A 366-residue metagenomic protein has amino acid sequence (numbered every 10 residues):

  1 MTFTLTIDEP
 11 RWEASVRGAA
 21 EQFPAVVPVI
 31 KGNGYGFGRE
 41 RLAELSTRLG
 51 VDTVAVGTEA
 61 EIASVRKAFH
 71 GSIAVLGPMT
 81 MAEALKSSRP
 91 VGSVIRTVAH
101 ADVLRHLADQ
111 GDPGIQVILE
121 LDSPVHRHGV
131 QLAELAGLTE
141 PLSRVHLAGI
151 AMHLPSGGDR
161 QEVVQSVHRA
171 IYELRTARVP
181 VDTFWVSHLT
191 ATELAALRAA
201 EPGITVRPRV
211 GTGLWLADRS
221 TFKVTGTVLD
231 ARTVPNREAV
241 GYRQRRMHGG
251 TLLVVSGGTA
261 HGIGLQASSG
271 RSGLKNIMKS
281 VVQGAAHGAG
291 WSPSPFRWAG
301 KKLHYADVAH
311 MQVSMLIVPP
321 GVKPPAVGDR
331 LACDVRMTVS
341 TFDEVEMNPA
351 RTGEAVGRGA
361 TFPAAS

Functional and structural regions predicted by a protein language model:
F3-I7, R11-A14, P24-A177: Active-site-proximal beta-alpha core segment in soluble small-molecule metabolic enzymes
L5-D8, E13, P28, V164-S366: Active-site anion/phosphate-binding pocket segments in diverse small-molecule metabolic enzymes
R17, L142, E201: Histidine/acidic residue-rich metal-binding segments in metalloenzymes
